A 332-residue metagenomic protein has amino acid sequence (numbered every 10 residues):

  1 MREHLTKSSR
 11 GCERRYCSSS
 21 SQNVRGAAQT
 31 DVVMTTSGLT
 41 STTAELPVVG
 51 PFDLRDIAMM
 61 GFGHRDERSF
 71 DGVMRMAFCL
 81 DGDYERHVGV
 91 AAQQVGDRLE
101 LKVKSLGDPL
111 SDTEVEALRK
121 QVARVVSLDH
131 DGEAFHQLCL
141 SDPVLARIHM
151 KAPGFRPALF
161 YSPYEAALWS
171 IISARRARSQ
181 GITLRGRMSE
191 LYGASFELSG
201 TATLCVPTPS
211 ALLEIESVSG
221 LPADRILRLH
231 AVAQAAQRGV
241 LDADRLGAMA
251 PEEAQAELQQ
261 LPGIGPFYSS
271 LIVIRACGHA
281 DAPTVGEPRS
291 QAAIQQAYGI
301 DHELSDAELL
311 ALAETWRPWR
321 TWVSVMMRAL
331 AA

Functional and structural regions predicted by a protein language model:
R2-R14: Extreme N-terminal basic, low-complexity initiation segments that serve as generic localization/processing leaders
S9, C17, S21-R25, Q29-A332: HhH-family (HhH-GPD) DNA N-glycosylase catalytic core used in base-excision repair
